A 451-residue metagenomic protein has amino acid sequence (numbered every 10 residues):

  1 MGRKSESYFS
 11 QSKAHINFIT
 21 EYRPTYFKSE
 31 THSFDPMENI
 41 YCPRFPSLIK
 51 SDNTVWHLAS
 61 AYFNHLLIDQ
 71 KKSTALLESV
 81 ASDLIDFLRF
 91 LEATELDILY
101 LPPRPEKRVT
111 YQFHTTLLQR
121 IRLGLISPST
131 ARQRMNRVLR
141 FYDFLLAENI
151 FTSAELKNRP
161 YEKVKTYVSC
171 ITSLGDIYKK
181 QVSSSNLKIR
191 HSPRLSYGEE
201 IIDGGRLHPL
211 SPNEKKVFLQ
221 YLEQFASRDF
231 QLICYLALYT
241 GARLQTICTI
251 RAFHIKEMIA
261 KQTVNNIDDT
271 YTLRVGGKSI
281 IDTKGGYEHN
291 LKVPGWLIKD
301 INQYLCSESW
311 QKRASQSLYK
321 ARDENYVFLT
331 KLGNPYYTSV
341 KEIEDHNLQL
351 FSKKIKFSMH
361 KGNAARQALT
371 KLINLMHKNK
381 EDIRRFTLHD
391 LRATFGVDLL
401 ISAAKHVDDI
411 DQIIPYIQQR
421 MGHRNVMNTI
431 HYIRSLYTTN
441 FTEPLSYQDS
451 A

Functional and structural regions predicted by a protein language model:
A59-E78, S82-I177, Q220: N-terminal core-binding DNA-recognition domain of tyrosine recombinases/integrases
A147-T152, A237-N266: Short, charged phosphate-coordinating catalytic segments
E155-E214: Flexible interdomain linker/hinge and immediately adjacent N-terminus of the catalytic tyrosine-recombinase domain
P212-L244, I413: Basic, Lys/Arg- and aromatic-enriched nucleic-acid-binding interface segment
I250-D300, S307-N325, N334: Conserved tyrosine-mediated DNA breakage-rejoining catalytic core shared by Y-recombinases
P294-I383: Active-site/catalytic core of tyrosine-dependent DNA strand-transfer enzymes
D390-H423: C-terminal catalytic core of tyrosine-transesterase DNA break-rejoin enzymes
M421-S446: Catalytic-site neighborhood detector that most strongly recognizes the C-terminal catalytic loop/helix of tyrosine
